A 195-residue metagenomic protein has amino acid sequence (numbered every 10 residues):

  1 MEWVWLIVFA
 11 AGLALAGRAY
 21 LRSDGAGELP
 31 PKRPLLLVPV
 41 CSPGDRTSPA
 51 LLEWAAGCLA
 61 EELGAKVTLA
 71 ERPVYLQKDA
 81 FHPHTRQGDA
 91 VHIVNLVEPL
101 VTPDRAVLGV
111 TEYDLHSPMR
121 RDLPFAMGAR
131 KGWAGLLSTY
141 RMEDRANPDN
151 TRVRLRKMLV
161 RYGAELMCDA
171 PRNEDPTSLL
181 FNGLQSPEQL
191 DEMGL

Functional and structural regions predicted by a protein language model:
M1-W5: Feature marks short, highly hydrophobic, charge-poor N-terminal signal-anchor/signal peptide-like helices that anchor
V8-A16: Hydrophobic membrane-insertion alpha-helices, especially the h-region of bacterial N-terminal signal peptides
F9, P124-A126, L195: Short intrinsically disordered coil segments
L21-P31: Ser/Thr/Pro/Gly-rich low-complexity linker/stalk segments immediately outside membranes or between
K32-T47: Fold-level signature of zinc-dependent metallopeptidase catalytic domains
P39-C41, Y140-E143, L184: Short, histidine-centered active-site or binding-site loop motifs used for metal coordination, general acid-base
P49-Y162, L166-A170: Metzincin-family zinc-dependent endopeptidase catalytic domain
A170-G194: Post-HEXXH active-site segment of zinc metalloproteases
